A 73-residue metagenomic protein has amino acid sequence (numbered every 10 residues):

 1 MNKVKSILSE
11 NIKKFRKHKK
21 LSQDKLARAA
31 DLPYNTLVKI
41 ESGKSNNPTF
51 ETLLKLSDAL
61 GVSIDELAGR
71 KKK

Functional and structural regions predicted by a protein language model:
M1-H18: A short, Lys/Arg-rich alpha-helix, primarily the initiator
K13, K17, D31, S42 (+1 more regions): Residue-level detection of the helix-turn-helix DNA-binding "recognition helix"
K17, R28, D58: Alpha-helical residues within the helix-turn-helix
L21-K39: Short alpha-helical DNA-recognition segment
E41, T52, A68-K71: DNA major-groove recognition helix of helix-turn-helix
E51-E66: DNA major-groove recognition helix of helix-turn-helix/homeodomain DNA-binding modules
